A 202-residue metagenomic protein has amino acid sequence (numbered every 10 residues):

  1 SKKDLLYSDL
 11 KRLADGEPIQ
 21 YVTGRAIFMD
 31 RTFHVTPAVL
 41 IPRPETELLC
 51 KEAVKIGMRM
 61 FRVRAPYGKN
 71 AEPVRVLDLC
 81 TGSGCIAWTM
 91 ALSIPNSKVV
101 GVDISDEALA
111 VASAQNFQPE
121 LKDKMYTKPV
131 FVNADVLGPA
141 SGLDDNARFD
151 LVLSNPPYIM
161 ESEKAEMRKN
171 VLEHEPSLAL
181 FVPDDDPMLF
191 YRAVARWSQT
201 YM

Functional and structural regions predicted by a protein language model:
S1-L6: A short N-terminal interaction module
S8-P95, V99-A114: SAM-dependent Rossmann-like transferase core, predominantly class I methyltransferases with a strong bias toward
N96-K98, V102-M202: S-adenosylmethionine
